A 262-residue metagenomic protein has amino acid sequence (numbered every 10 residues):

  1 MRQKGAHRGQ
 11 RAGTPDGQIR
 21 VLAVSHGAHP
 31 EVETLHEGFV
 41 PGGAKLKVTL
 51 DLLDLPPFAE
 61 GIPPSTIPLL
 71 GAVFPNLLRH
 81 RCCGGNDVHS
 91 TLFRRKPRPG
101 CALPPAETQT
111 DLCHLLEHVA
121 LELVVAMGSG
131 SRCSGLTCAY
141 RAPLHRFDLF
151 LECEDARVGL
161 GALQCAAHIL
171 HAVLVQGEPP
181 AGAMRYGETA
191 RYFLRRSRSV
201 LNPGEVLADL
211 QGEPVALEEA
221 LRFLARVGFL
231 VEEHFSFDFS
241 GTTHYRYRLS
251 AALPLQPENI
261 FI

Functional and structural regions predicted by a protein language model:
R2-G128, Q164, H234-F235, F261: His/Glu-rich zincin catalytic helix
G128-L170: M16 family metallopeptidases and their MPP-like homologs
V175-R191, F239-T243, L255: Short alpha-helical segments that sit at the start of domains
L194-V200, F223: Short helix-capping/hinge SLiMs at alpha-helix to coil transitions
S199-D209: Short acidic, hydrophobic short linear motifs in intrinsically disordered regions
G212-F223: Short amphipathic alpha-helical interaction segments
A225-F237: A short, conserved structural fragment
F235-F261: Short, cationic-aromatic polyanion-contact patches
